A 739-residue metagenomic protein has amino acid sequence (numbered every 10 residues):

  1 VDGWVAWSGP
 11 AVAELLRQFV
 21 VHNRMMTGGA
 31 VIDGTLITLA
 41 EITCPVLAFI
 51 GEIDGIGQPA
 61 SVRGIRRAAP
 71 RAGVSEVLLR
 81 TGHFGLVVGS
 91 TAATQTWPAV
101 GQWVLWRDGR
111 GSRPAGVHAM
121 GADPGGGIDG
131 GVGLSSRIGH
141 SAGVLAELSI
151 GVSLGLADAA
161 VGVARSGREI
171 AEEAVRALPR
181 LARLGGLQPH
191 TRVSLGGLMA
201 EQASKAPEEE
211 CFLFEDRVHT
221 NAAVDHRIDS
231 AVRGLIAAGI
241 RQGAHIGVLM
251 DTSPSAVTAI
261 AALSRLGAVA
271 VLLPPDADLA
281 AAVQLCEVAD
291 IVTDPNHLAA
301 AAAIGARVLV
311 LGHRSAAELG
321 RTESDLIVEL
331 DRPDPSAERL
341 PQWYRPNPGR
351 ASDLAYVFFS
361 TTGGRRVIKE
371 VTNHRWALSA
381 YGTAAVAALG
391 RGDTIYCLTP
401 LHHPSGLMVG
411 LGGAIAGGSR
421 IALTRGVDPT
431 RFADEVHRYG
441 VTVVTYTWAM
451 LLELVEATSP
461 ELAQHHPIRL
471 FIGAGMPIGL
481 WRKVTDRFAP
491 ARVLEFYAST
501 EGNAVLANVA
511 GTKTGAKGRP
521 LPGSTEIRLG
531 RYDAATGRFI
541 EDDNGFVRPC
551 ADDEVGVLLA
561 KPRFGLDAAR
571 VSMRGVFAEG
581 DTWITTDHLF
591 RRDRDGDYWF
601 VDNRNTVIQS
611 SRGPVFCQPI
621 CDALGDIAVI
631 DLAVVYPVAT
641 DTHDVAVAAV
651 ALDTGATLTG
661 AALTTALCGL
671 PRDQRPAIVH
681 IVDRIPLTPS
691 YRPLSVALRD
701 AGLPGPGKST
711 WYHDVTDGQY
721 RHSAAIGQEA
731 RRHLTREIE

Functional and structural regions predicted by a protein language model:
G126-S153, T536-I540, G545-G556, A568-A569 (+5 more regions): AMP-binding adenylation
R137-A164, R233, A237-A238, A261 (+4 more regions): Structural core segment of the AMP-binding/adenylate-forming
L187-T191, G196, A200, E208-S253 (+3 more regions): Conserved AMP-binding/adenylate-forming core of the ANL superfamily
E208, S324-F359, R365, T372 (+1 more regions): Conserved pre-ATP/AMP-binding loop-to-beta segment of ANL
D225-A231, A351, A355, K369-G390 (+3 more regions): Conserved structural elements of the adenylate-forming
G247-L249, A256, I260, S264-V292 (+4 more regions): Short beta-strand->loop structural element characteristic of the AMP-binding/adenylate-forming
E329, R438-Y446, V455-Y532: Gly/Ser/Thr-rich phosphate-binding loop
A377-T394, H402-T442, A457: Conserved AMP-binding/adenylation subdomain of ANL enzymes
